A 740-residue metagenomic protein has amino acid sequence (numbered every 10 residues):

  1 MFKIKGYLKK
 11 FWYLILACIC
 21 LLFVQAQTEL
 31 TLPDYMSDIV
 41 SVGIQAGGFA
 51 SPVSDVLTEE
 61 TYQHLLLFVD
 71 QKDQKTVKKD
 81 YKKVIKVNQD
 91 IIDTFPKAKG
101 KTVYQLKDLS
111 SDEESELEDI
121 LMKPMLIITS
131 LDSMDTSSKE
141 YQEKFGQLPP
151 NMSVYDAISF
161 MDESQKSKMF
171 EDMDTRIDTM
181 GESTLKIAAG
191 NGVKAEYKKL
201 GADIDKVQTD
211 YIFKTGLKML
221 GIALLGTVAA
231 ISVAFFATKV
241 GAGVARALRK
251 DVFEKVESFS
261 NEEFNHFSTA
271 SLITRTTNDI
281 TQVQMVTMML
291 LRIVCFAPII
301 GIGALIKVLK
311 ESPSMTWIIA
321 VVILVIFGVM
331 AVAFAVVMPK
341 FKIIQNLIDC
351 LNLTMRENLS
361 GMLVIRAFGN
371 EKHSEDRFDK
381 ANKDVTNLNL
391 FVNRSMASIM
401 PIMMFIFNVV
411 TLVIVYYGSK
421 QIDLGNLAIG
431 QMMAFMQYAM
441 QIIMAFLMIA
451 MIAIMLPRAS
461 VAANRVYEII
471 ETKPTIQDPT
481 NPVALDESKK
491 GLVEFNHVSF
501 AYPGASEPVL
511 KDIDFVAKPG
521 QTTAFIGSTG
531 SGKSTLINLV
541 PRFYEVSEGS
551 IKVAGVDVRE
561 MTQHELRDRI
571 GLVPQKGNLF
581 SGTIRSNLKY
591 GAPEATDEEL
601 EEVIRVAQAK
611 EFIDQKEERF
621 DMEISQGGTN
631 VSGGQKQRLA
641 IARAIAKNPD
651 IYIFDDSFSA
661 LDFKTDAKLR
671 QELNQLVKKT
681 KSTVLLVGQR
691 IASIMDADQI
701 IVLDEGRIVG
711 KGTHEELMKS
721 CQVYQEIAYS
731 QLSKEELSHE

Functional and structural regions predicted by a protein language model:
M1-M219, L225, A229, V233-A237 (+9 more regions): Membrane-integrated ABC transporters
K5, I15, S51, L66-K72 (+7 more regions): ABC-type nucleotide-binding domain
A17-V24, M289-I344, V415-L427: Transmembrane helices of ABC transporter permease
T28-I44, F213, I222-T269, I273 (+11 more regions): Juxtamembrane helix-loop junctions of ABC transporter transmembrane domains
I44-S51, E59-L65, D70, P149 (+11 more regions): Short intracellular "coupling" helices and adjacent cytoplasmic loop segments at the cytosolic face of multi-pass
D162, M169, N261-E262, N278-T287 (+7 more regions): An intracellular "coupling" helix at the cytosolic face of ABC transporter transmembrane type-1 domains
G303, K307-L324, F391-N464, I469-I470: Helix-loop-helix
E357-S360, D423, A439-A505, E545-K552 (+2 more regions): ABC transporter TMD-NBD coupling linker
